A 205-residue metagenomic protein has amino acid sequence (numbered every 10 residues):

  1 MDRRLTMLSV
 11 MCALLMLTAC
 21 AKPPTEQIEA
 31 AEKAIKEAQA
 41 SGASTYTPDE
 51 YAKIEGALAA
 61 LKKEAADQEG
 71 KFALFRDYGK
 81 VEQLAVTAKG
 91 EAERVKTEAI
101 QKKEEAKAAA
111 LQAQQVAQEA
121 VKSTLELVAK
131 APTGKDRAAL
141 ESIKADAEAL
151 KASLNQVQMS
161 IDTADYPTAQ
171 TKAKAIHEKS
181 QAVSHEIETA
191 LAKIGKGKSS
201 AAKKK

Functional and structural regions predicted by a protein language model:
M1-T18: Sec-dependent bacterial lipoprotein signal peptides
D2, C20-K205: Long, charged/polar, soluble alpha-helical segments
